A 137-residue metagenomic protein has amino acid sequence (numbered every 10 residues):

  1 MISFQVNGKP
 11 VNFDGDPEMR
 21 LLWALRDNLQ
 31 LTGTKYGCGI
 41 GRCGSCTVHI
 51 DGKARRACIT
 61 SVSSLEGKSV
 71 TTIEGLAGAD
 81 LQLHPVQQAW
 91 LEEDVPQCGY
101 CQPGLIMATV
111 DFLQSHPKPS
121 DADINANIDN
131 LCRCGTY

Functional and structural regions predicted by a protein language model:
M1-Y137: Signature of N-terminal electron-transfer/Fe-S-associated modules in redox systems
